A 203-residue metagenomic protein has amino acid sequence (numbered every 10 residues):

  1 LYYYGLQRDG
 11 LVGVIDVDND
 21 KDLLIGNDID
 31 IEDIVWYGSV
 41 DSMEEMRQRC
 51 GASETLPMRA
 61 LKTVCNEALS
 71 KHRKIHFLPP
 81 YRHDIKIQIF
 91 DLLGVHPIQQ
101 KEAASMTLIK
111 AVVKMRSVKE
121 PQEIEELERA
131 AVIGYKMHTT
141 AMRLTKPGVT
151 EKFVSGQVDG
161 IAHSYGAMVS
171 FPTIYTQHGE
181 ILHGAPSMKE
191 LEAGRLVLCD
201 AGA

Functional and structural regions predicted by a protein language model:
L1, M106-A111, V149-A203: Short catalytic-site patches enriched in acidic/histidine residues that coordinate or position cofactors/metals
L1-K136: A composition/biophysics-driven feature that prefers long, compositionally simple stretches
V40-M43, L144, A201-G202: Short, charged/polar low-complexity linear motifs in solvent-exposed/disordered segments
V113, T139-R143, E180: A broad detector of the eukaryotic-type serine/threonine protein kinase catalytic domain
K119-R143, V149-Y165: Active-site pocket-lining segments that scaffold enzyme catalytic pockets across diverse folds
